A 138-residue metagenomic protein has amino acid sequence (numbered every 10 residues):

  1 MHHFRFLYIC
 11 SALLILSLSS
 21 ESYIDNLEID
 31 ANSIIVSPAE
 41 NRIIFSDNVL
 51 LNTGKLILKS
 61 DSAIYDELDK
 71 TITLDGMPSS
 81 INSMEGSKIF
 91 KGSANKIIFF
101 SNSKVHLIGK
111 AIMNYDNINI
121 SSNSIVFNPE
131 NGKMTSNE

Functional and structural regions predicted by a protein language model:
M1-Y8: Bacterial N-terminal signal peptides that target proteins for export
C10-L13, D69-T71: A detector of low-complexity, intrinsically disordered, Ser/Thr/Gly/Pro/Ala-rich segments
A12-S20: Hydrophobic h-region of N-terminal signal peptides that target proteins for export in Gram-negative bacteria
S20-E138: N-terminal amphipathic/hydrophobic interface segments
